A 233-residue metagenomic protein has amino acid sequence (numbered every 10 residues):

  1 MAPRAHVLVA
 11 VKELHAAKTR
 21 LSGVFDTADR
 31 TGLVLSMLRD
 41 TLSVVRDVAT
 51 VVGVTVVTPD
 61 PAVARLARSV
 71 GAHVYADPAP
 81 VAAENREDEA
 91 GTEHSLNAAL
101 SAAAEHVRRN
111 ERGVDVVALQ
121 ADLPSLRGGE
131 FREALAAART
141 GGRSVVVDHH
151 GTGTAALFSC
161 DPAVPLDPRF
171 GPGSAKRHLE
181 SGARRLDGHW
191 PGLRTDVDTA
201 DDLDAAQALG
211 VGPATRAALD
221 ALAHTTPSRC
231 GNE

Functional and structural regions predicted by a protein language model:
M1-S22: N-terminal nucleotide-binding beta1-loop-alpha1 segment
V34-V51: A short, N-terminal amphipathic alpha-helix
V51-V74: Acidic donor-binding segment of Leloir-type glycosyltransferases
L66-D115, S174: Short phosphate-binding loop-to-helix
L123-G151: Conserved donor-nucleotide/metal-binding helix-loop-beta segment in metal-dependent transferases, i.e., the alpha-helix
A155-G182: Short, glycine-/small-residue-rich phosphate/pyrophosphate-handling segment
G173, R177-E233: Conserved alpha/beta core of the MobA/IspD/sugar-nucleotide pyrophosphorylase nucleotidyltransferase superfamily
